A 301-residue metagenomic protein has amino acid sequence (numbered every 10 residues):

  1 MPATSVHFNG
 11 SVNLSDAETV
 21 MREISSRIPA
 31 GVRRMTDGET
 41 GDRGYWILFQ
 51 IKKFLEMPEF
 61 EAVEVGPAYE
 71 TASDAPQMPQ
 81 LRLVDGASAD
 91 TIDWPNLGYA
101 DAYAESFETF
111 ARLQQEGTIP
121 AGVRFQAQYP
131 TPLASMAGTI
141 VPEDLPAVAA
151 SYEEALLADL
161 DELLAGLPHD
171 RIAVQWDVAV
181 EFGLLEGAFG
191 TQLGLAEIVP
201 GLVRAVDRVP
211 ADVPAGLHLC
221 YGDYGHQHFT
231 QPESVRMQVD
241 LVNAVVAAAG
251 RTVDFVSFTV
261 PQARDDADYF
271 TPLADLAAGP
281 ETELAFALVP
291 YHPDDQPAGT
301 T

Functional and structural regions predicted by a protein language model:
M1-T71: N-terminal basic, low-complexity leaders that serve as flexible interaction/assembly modules and, when applicable, as
P2-T4, A30-V32, E116-F125, L167-I172 (+3 more regions): Short, well-ordered coil/turn segments that N-cap beta-strands
S11, P130-A134, D177-E181, C220-Y224 (+2 more regions): Active-site beta-loop-alpha junctions enriched in small/polar residues
E59-E64, P146-L157, D161, T191-V209 (+1 more regions): Acidic, His- and aromatic-enriched active-site or binding-groove loops in soluble protein domains that engage sugars
A72-P168, V174-E197: Active-site-proximal, glycine-rich beta->alpha crossover segments in alpha/beta enzymes that shape flexible
G86-A89, E233-V242, Q262-F270: A general structural motif
L156-L157, L217, V256: Conserved, mostly hydrophobic/aromatic
A247-T301: Catalytic-face loop-and-helix region of soluble metabolic enzyme cores
